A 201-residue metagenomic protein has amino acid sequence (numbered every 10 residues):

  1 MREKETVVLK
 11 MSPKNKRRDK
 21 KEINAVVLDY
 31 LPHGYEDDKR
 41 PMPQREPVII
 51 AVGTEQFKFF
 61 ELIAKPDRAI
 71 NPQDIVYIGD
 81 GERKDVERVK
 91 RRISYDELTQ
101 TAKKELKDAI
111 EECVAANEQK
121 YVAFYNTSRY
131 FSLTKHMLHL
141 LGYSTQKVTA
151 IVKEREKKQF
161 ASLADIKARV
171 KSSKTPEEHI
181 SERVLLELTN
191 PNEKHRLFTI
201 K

Functional and structural regions predicted by a protein language model:
M1-N117: Structure-specific DNA junction-binding interface
R2-K14, E111-L141, A150-K201: C-terminal extensions
S144-T145: Small-residue hinge/turn detector
